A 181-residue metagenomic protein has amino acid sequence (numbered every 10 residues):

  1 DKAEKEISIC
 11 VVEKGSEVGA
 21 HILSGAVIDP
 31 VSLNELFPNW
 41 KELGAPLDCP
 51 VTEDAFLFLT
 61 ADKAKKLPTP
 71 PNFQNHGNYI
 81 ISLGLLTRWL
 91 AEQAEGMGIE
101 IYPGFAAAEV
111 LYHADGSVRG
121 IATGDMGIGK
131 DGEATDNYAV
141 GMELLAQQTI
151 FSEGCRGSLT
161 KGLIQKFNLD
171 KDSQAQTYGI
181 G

Functional and structural regions predicted by a protein language model:
K2-E6, R88-W89, Q93-G181: Predominantly flavin-linked oxidoreductase catalytic cores and closely associated redox partners
E4, I28-V31, V51, I81 (+3 more regions): Conserved active-site and cofactor/substrate-binding residues in soluble primary-metabolism enzymes
K5-D62, L159: N-terminal FAD cofactor-binding segment of flavoenzymes
G19-H21, H76-G77, D131: A generic structural signal for short coil/turn motifs at secondary-structure boundaries
L23, P70, K161-Q165: Short amphipathic alpha-helical segments
S24-G25, D48, N78-S82, C155: Catalytic cores of large soluble enzymes that bind and process phosphate-bearing ligands
D62-K65, G127: Active-site/binding-pocket entry motifs
A64-L83, E92, G120-A122: Helix-loop-beta segment of a Rossmann-like dinucleotide-binding subdomain
